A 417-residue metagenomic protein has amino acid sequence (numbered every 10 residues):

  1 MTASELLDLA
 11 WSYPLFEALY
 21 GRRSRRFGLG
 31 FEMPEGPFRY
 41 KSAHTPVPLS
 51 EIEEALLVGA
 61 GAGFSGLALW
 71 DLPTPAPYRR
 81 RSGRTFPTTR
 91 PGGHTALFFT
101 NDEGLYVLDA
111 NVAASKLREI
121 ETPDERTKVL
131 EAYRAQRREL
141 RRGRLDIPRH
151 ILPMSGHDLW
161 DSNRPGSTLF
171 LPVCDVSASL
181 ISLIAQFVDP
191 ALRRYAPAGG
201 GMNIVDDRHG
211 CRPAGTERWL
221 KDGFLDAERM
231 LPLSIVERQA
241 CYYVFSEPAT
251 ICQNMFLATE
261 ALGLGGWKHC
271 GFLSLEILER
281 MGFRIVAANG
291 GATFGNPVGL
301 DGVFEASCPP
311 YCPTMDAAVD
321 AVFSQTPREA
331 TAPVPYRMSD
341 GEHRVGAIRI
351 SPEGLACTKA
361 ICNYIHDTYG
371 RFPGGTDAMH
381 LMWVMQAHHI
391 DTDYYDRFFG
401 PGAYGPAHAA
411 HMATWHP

Functional and structural regions predicted by a protein language model:
M1-P417: Acidic, surface-exposed loops and disordered segments
